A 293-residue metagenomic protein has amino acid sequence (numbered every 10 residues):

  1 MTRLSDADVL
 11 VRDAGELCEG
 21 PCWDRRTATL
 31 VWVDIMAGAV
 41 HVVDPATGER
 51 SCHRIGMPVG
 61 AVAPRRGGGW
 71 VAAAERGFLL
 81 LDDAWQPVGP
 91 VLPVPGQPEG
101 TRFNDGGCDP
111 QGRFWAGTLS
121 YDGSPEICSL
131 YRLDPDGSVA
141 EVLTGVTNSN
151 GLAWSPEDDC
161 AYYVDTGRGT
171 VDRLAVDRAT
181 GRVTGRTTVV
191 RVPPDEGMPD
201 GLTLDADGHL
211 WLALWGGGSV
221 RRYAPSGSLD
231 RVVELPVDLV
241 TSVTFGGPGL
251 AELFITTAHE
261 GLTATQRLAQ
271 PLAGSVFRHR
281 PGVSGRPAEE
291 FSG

Functional and structural regions predicted by a protein language model:
D6-R12, G48-R54, V88-G96, S138-T144 (+2 more regions): A short beta-strand motif characteristic of beta-propeller blades
D13-T27, G56-A74, Q97-R113, V142-C160 (+2 more regions): Beta-rich, blade/repeat-based domains predominating in secreted/periplasmic proteins but also intracellular
R25, L30-M36, V71-R76, F114-S124 (+3 more regions): Conserved beta-strand positions in repeat-built beta-propeller and related beta-rich domains
A39-H41, G77, C128-Y131, T170-D172 (+2 more regions): A short loop-to-beta-strand structural motif that recurs across blades of beta-propeller domains
W85-V142: Hydrophobic alpha-helical segments and helix pairs
T170, L174, R191-S228: Loop/turn-rich, solvent-exposed surfaces of beta-rich toroidal or solenoidal domains
L174-G181, P281-R286: Short loop/turn segments immediately following beta-strands, especially the blade-tip and inter-blade linker loops
T244-G293: Blade-level signature of beta-propeller repeat domains, shared across WD40, Kelch, NHL, RCC1 and BNR/Asp-box propellers
